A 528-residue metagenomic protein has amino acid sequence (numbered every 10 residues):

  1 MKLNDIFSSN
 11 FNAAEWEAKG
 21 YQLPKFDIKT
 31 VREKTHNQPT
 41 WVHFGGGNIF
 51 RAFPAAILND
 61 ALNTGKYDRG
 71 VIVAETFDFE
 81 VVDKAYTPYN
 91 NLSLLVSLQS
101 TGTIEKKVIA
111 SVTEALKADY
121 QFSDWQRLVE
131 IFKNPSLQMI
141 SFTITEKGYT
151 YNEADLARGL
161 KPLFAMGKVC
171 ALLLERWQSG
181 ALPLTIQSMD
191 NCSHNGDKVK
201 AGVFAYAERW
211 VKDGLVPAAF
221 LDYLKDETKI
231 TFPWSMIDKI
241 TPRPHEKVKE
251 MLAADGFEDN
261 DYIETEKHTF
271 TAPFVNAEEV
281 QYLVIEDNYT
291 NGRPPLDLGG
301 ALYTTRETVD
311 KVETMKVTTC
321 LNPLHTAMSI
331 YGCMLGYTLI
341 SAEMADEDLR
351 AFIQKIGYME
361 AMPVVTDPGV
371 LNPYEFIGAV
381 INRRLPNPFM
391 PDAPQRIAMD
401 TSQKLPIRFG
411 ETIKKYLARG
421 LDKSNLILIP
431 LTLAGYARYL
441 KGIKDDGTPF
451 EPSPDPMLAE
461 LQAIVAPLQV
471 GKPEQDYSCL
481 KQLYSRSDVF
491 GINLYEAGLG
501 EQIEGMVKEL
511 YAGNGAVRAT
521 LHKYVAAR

Functional and structural regions predicted by a protein language model:
M1-F44, N48-R528: Substrate/ligand-engaging "lid" and interaction regions
